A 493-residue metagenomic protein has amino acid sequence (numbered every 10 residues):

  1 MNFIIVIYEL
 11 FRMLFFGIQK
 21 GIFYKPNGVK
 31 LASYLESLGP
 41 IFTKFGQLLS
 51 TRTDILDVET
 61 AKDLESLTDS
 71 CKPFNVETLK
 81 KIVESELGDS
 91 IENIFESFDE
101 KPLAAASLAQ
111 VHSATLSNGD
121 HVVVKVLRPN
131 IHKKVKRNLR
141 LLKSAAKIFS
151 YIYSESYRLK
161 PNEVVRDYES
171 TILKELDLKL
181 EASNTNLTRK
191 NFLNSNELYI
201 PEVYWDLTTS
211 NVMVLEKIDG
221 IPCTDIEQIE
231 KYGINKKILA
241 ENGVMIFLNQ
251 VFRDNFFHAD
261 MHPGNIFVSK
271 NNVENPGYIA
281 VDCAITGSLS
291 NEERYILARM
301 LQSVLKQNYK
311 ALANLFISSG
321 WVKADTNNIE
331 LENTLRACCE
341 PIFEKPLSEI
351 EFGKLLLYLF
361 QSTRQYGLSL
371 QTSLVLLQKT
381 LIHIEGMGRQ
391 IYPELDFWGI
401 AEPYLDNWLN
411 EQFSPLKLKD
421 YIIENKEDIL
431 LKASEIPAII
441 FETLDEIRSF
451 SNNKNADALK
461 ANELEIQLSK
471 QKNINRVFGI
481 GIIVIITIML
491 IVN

Functional and structural regions predicted by a protein language model:
M1-Q250, N255, F267-I296, M300-G481 (+1 more regions): Broad phosphate/nucleotide-binding scaffolds in NTP-utilizing and phosphate-metabolizing enzymes
N255, D260-H262: Conserved catalytic-loop position in the HRD/HxD motif
